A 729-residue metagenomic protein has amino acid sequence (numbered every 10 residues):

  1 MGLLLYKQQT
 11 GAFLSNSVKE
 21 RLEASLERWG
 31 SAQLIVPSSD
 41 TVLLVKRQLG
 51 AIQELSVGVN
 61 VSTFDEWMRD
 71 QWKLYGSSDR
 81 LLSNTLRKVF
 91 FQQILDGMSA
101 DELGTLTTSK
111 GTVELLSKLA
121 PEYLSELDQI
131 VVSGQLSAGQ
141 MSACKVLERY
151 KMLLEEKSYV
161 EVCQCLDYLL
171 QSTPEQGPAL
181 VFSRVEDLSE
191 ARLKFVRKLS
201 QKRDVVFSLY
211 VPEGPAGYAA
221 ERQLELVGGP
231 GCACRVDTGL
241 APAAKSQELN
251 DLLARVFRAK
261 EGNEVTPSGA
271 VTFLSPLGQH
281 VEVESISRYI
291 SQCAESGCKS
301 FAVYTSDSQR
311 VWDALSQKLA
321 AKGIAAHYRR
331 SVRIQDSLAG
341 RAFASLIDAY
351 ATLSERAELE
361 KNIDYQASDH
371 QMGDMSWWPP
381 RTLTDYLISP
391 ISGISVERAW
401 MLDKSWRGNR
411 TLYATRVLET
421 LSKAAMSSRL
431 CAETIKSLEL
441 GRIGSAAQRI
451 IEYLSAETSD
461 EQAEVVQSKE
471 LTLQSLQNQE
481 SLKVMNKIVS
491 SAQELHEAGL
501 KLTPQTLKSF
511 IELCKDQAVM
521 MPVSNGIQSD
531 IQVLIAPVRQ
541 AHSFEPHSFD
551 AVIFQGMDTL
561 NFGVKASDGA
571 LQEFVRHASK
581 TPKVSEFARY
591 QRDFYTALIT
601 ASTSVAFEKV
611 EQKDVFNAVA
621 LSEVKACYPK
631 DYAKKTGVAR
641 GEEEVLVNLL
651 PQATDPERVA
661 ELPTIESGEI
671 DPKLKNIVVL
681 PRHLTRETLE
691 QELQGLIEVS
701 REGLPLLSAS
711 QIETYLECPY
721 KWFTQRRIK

Functional and structural regions predicted by a protein language model:
M1-Q48, L55-G58, E175-Q176, V181 (+1 more regions): Conserved motor-region signature of P-loop NTPase helicases/translocases
G2-L14, V18, K151-R197, L274-Q292 (+3 more regions): PLD-like (HKD) phosphodiesterase/transphosphatidyltransferase domain
V36-Q176, E190, G217-Y218, G228 (+6 more regions): Basic/charged alpha-beta structural segments of nucleotide/phosphate-handling enzymes
S38, N60-E66, A179-D187, D307 (+5 more regions): Conserved helicase core region in the C-terminal RecA-like lobe
I52-N60, E66-G76, G262, S291-A302 (+1 more regions): ATPase/helicase motor core of nucleic-acid motors
Q176, R203, G269-A270, S291 (+2 more regions): Accessory C-terminal helicase-associated subdomains
Q292, K625-K729: C-terminal, charged and often intrinsically disordered regions of DNA end-processing helicases and nucleases
P390, I394-L402, T434, A446-E480 (+2 more regions): Conserved helicase C-terminal RecA-like lobe
